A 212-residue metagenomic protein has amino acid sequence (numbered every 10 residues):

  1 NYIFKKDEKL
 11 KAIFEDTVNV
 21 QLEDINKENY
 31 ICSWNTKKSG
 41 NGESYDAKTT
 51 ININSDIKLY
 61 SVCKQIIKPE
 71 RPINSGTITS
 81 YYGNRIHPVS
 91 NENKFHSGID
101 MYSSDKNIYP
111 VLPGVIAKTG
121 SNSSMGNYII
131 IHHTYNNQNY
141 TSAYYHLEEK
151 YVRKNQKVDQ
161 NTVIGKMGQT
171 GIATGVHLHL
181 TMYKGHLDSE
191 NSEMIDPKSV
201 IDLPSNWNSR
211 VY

Functional and structural regions predicted by a protein language model:
N1-Q65: Secondary-structure capping and domain/repeat boundary segments
K5, N54, Y109, R153-D159: Residue-level recognition of short, solvent-exposed, well-ordered loop/turn junctions that link secondary-structure
L10, L59, N74, K106-I108 (+4 more regions): Structural detector for hydrophobic anchor residues on beta-strands
K37-N41, S121-S123, L187: Acidic glycine-/aspartate-rich tracts in secreted/extracellular proteins
Q65-N127, Q160, Q169, A173 (+1 more regions): Surface-exposed, glycine-biased beta-strand/turn segments
K94-H96, P110-Y151, V176-K184: Zn2+-dependent peptidoglycan hydrolase active-site motif and core
Y151-V176: Beta-rich strand-turn-strand
R153-T162, T181-Y212: Acidic, glycine-rich catalytic/binding loops that coordinate metals and/or anionic ligands
